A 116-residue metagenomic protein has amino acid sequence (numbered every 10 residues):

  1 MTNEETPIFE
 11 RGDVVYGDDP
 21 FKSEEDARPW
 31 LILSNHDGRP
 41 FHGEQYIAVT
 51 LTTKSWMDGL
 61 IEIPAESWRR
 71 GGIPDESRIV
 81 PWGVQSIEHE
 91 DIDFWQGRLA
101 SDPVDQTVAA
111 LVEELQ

Functional and structural regions predicted by a protein language model:
M1-E5: Short alpha-helix capping/helix-loop boundary micro-motifs
P7, W68-Q116: C-terminal terminal-subdomain/extension
S23-S67: Compact nucleic-acid interaction/catalytic patches
